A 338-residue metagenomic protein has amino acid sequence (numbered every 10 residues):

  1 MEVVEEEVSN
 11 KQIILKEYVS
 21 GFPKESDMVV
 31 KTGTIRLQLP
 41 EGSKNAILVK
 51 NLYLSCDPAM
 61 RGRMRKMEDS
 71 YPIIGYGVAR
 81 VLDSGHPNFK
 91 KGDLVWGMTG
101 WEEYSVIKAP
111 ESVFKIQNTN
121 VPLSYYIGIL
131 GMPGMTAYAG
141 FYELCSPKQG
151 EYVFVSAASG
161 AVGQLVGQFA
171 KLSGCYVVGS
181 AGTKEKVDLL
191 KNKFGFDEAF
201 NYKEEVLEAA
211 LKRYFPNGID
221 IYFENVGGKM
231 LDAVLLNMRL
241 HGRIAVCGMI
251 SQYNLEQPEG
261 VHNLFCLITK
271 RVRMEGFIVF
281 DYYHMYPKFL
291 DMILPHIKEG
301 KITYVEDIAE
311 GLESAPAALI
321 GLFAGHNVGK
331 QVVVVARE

Functional and structural regions predicted by a protein language model:
E2-E5, E17-L52, P72: A short N-terminal beta-strand-loop micro-motif at the entrance of redox/enzyme domains
E2-N10, E299-I308, P316-E338: C-terminal capping/lid region of NAD(P)-dependent oxidoreductase domains
R36-C56, M60-W101: Glycine-rich beta-strand-centered segment in the early N-terminal region that forms part of a ligand/cofactor-binding
G75-R80, K91-A157, K301: NAD(P)H dinucleotide-binding glycine-rich loop of Rossmann-like/cofactor-binding domains, especially the beta1-alpha1
I127-E205: Mid-domain Rossmann-like dinucleotide-binding core that forms the NAD(H)/NADP(H) cofactor-binding site
P147, F215, M238-R239: A generic alpha-to-beta junction signature in SAM-dependent methyltransferases
K171-A233, E256-P258, F280: Adenosine-nucleotide cofactor-binding segment
V226-I302, V335-E338: Glycine-rich phosphate-binding loop and adjacent beta-alpha segment of Rossmann(oid) nucleotide-cofactor-binding
